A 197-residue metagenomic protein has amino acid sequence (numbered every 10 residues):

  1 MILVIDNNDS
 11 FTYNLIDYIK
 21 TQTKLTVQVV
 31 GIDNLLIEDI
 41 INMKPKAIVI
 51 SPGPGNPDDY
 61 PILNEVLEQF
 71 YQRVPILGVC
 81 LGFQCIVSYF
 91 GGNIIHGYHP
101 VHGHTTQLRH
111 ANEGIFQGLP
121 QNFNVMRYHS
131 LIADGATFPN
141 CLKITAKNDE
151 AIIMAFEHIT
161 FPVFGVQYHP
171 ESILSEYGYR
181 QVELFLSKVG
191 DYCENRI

Functional and structural regions predicted by a protein language model:
M1, P75-L77, N93, K143 (+1 more regions): Proline-centered loop/turn at the N-terminus of a beta-strand
I2-L3, D9-G78, F90, L174 (+1 more regions): Flexible gly/pro-rich beta->alpha loop and the following alpha-helix that scaffold active-site loops
V27-V29, I94, I144: Generic structural signal for residues in well-ordered beta-strands
P45-Q117, N124, V182: Cysteine-nucleophile active-site neighborhood
C80, H129, H169: Histidine-centered divalent metal-coordination motifs
T105-Q107, I153-A155, G165: Conserved hydrophobic/aromatic beta-strand scaffold that supports enzyme active sites
G114-T160: Catalytic beta-strand/loop cores that center a nucleophilic Ser/Cys/Thr and support acyl-enzyme chemistry
I173-I197: Acyltransferase
